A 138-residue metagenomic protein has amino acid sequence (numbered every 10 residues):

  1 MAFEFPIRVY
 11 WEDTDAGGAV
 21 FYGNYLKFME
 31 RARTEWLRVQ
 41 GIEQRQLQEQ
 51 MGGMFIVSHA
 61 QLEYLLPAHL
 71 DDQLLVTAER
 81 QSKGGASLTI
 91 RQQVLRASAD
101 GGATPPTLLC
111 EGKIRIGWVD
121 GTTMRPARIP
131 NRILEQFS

Functional and structural regions predicted by a protein language model:
M1-V57, V119-S138: Hot-dog-fold acyl-thioester-processing enzymes
F3-F5, R38, Y64-Q73, Q81-S138: HotDog/MaoC-like acyl-thioester-processing domains
V57-H59, T89: Short coil/loop residues immediately preceding or within conserved phosphate-binding loops of NTP-utilizing enzyme
